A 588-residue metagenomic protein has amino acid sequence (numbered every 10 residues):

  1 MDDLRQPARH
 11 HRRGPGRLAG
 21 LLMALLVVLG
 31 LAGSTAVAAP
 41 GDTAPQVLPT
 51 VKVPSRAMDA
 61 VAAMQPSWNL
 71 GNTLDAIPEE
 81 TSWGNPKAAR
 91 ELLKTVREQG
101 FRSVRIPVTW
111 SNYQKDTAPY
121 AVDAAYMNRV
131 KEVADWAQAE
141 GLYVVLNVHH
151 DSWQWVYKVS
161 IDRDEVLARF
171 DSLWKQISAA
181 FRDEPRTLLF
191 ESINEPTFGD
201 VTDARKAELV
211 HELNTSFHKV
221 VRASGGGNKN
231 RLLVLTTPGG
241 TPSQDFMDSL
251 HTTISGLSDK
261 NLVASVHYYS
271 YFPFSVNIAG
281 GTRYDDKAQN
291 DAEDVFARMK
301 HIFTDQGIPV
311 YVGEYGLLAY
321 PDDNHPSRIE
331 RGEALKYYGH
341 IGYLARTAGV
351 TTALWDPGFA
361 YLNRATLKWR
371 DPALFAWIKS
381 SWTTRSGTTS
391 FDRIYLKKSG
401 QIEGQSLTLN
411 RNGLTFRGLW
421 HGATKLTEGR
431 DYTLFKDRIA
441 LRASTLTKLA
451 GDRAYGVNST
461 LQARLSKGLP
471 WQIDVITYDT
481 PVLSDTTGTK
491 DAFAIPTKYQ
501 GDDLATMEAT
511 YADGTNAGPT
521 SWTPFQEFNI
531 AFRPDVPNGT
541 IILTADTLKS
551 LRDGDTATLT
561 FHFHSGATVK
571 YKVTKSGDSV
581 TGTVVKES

Functional and structural regions predicted by a protein language model:
M1-P40: Secretory targeting and sorting signals
L48, T81, N85-P86, S172-K175 (+3 more regions): Extracellular glycoside hydrolase catalytic/binding regions
L48-L232, T236-Q244: Active-site mouth of glycoside hydrolases
D323-T424, R430-A440, A450-Q472, I476 (+2 more regions): Aromatic-rich peripheral "rim/lid" segments of glycoside hydrolase catalytic domains that contact and position glycan
K425-R442, W522, Q526-P537: Extracellular/luminal ectodomains and secreted, surface-exposed scaffolds of diverse proteins
T445-V457, D535-P537, I541-T556: Surface-exposed, short loops/turns at beta-strand junctions within beta-sandwich domains
G468-T480, A567-E587: Edge beta-strands of extracellular beta-sandwich domains
T486-D513, S588: Compositionally biased low-complexity segments at domain edges in trafficked proteins and select soluble regulators
